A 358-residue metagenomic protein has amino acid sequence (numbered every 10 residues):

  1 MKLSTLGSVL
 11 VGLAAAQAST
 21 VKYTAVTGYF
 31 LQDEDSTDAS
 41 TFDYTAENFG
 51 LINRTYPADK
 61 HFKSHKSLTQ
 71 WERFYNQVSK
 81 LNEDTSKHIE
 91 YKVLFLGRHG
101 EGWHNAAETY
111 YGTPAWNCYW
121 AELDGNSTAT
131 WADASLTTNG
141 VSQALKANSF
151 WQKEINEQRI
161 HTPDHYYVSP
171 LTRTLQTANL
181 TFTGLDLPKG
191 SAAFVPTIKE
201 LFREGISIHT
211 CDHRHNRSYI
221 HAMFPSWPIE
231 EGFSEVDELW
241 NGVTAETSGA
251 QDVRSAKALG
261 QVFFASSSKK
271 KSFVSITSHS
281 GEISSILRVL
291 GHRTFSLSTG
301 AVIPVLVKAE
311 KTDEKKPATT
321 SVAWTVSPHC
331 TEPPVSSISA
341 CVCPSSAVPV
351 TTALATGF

Functional and structural regions predicted by a protein language model:
M1-A18: Fungal secretory targeting signals
S19-K199, G205-S207, S218-F224, V243-A256 (+2 more regions): Active-site-proximal alpha-helix that buttresses catalytic centers in soluble enzyme cores
H88, S336-C341, V348-A355: Extracellular/mature segments of secreted proteins
I89-R98, Y167-S169, K269-E282, I286-L287 (+1 more regions): Beta-strand elements within well-structured catalytic alpha/beta cores of enzymes that handle phosphate/sulfate esters
H221-D237: Proline-centered turn/helix-capping motifs that create local helix->coil transitions or kinks
Q251-S268: A short, acidic, amphipathic alpha-helical segment used as a generic capping/interface helix at domain edges
G291-E314: Domain-level recognition of soluble alpha/beta enzyme cores, biased toward histidine phosphatases/phosphomutases
H329-T331, A340-P344: Sequence contexts marking disulfide-bonded cysteines in secreted/extracellular proteins
